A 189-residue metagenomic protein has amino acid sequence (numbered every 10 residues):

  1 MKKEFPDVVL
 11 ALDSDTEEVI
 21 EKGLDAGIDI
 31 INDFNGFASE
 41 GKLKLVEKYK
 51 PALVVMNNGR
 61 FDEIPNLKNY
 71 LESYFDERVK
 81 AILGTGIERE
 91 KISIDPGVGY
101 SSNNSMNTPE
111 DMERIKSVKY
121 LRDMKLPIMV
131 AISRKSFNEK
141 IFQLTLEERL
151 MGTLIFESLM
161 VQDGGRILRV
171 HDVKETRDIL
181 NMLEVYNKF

Functional and structural regions predicted by a protein language model:
K3-E4, E17, L24-R78, Y100-F189: Active-site-adjacent loop and "lid" segments of alpha/beta metabolic enzymes
D7, E88-S93: Short acidic capping loops at alpha-helix termini that bridge into adjacent secondary structure
S14: Short loop/edge segments at beta-strand edges and connector loops that shape dinucleotide/nucleotide cofactor-binding
V19, I92-P96: The catalytic core of metal-dependent phosphodiesterases that act on cyclic dinucleotides
K80-A81, T85: Redox- and metal-dependent alpha/beta enzyme cores, enriched for Fe-S-associated oxidoreductases and cofactor-handling
